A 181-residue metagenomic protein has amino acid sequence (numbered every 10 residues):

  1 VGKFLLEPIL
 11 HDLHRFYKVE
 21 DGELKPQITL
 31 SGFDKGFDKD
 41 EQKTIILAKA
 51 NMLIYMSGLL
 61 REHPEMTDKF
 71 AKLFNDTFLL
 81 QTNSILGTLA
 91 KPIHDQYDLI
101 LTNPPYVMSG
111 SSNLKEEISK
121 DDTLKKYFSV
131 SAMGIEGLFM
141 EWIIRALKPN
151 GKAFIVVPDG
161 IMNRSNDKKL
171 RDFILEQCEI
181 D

Functional and structural regions predicted by a protein language model:
V1-D95, L99, P158-G160, L170 (+1 more regions): Conserved S-adenosyl-L-methionine
E20-P26, L114-K120, R145-P149: Short amphipathic alpha-helical segments, especially helix-boundary/capping motifs
Q27-T29, K35, S129-D181: Conserved Class I SAM-dependent methyltransferase catalytic core
N51, T102-V107: Amphipathic alpha-helical repeat scaffolds
D68-K69, L114, I118-D122, R164 (+1 more regions): Short, surface-exposed, charged/polar-biased interaction segments
I100-N103, I155: Structural recognition of the conserved hydrophobic beta-strand(s) that form the central parallel beta-sheet of P-loop
Y106-L138: Mobile active-site "lid"/loop adjacent to the S-adenosyl-L-methionine
